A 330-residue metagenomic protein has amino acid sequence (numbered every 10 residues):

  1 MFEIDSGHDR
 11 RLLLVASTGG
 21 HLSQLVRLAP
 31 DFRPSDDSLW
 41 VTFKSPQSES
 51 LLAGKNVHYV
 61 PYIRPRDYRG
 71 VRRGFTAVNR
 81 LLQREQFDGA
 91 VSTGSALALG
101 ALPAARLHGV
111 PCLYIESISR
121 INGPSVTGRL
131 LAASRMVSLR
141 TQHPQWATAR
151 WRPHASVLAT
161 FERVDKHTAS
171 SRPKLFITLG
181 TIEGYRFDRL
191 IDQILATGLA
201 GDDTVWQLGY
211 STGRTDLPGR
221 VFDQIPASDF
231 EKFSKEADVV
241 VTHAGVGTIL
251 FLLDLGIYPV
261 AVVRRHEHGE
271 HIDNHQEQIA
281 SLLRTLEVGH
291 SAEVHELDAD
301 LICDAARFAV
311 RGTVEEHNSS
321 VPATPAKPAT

Functional and structural regions predicted by a protein language model:
M1-T330: Nucleotide-activated sugar donor-binding and catalytic core shared by glycosyltransferases and related lipid-linked
